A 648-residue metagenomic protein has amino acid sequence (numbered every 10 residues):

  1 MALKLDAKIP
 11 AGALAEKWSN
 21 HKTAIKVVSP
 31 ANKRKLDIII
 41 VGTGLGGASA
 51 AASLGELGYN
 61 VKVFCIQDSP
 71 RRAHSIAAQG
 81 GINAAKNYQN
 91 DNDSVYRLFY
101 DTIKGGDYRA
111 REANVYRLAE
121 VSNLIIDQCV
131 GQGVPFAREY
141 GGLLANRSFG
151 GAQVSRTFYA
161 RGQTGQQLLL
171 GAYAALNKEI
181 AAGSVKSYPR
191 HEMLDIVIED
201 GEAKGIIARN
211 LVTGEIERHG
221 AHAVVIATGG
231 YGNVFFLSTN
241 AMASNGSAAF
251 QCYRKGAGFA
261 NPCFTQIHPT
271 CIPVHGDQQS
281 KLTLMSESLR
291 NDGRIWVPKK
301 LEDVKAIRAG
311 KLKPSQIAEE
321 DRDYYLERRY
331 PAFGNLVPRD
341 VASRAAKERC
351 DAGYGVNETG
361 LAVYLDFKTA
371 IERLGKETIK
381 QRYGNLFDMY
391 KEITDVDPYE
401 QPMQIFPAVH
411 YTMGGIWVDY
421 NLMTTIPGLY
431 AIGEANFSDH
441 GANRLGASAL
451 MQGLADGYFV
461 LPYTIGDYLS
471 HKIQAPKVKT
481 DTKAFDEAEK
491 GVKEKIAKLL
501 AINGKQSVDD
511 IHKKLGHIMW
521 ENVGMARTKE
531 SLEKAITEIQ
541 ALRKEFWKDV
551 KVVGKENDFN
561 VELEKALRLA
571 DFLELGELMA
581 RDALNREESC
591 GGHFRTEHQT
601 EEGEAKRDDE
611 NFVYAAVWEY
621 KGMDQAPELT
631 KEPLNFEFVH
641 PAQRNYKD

Functional and structural regions predicted by a protein language model:
N20, I25-V28, N32-D37, A50-S53 (+11 more regions): Glycine- and aromatic-enriched mobile tails/lids
R34-L36, G214-A223, T425: Core beta-strand elements of the Rossmann-like FAD/NAD(P) dinucleotide-binding domain in flavoenzyme oxidoreductases
G42-L45: Glycine-rich Rossmann-fold phosphate-binding loop(s) that bind the pyrophosphate of adenine dinucleotide cofactors
D68-Y100, Q266-T270, D277-K281: Conserved N-terminal glycine-rich FAD pyrophosphate-binding loop of Rossmann-like flavoproteins
F99-N146: Rossmann-like flavin
Q128-E215, G220, A227, C271-M285: Conserved redox-cofactor binding core of oxidoreductases
A223-Q278, L282, H440-Y463: Glycine-rich loop(s) and the adjacent beta-strand/alpha-helix scaffold that form part
Q251, A257-E392, Y463-D467: An anion/pyrophosphate-binding glycine-rich loop and adjacent beta-alpha core in soluble alpha-beta enzymes
